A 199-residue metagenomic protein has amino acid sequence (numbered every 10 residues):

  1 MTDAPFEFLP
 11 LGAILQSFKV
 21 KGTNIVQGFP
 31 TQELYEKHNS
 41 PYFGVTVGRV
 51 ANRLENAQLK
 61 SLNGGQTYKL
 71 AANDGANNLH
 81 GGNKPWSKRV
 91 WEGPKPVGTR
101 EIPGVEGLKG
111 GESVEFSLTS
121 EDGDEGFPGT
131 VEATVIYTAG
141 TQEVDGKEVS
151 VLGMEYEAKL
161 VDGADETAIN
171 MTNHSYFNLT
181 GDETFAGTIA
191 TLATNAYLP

Functional and structural regions predicted by a protein language model:
M1-A4, L9-P199: An exposed, glycine/acidic-rich loop-and-rim segment of catalytic or binding clefts
